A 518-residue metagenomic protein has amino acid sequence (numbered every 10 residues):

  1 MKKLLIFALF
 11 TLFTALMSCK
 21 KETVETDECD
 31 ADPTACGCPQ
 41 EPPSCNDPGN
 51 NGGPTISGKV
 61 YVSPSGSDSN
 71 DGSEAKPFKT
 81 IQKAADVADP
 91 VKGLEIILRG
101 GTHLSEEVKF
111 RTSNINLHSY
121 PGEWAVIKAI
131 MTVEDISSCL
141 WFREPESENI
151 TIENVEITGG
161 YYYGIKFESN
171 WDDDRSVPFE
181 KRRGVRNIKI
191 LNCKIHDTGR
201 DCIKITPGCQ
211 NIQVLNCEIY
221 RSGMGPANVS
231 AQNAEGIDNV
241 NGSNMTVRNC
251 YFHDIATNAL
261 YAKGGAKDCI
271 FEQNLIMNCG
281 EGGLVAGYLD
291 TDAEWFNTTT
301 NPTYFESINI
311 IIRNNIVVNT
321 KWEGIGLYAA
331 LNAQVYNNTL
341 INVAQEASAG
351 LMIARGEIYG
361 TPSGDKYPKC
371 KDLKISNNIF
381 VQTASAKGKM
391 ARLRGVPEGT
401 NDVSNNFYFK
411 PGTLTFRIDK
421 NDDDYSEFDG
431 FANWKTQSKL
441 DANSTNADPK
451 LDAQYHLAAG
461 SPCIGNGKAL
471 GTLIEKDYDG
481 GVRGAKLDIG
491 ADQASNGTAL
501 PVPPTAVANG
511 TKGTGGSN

Functional and structural regions predicted by a protein language model:
A15-T55: Bacterial Sec-dependent N-terminal signal peptides
E25, C45-K83, T102, P449-A453: Right-handed parallel beta-helix/beta-solenoid
N46-G49, V87, D424, F428-T445 (+2 more regions): Surface beta-loop-beta hairpin patches that serve as ligand-binding interfaces in beta-rich domains
P64-R99, K109, W434, D479 (+2 more regions): Acidic Gly/Asp/Thr-rich repetitive segments characteristic of extracellular carbohydrate-active and adhesion proteins
Q82, D86-V91, H103-H118, V126-R183 (+2 more regions): Extracellular beta-strand-rich solenoid/capping regions of secreted or surface-exposed proteins that bind or remodel
E106, R111, I311-Q454: Predominantly extracellular beta-rich ligand-binding scaffolds that present long acidic/polar faces for carbohydrate
H118-W124, E148-G159, P178-D197, C209-G225 (+7 more regions): Right-handed parallel beta-helix
S137-W141, Y163-G164, D201-C202, G225 (+7 more regions): Structural detector of coil-to-beta-strand junctions
